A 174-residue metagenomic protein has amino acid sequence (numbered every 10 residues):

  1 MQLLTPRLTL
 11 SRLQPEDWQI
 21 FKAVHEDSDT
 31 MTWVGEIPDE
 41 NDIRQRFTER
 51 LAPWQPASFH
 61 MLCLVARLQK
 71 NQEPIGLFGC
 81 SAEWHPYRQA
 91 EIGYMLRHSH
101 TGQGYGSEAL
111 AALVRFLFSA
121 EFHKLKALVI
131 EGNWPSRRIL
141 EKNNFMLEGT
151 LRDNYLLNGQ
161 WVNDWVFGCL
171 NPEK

Functional and structural regions predicted by a protein language model:
M1-D27, M31, C63-K174: Acyl-donor (CoA/ACP) binding surface of acyl/acetyltransferases
H25, V34, W54-P56: Hydrophobic residues in alpha-helical segments
D29-L51: Conserved GNAT-fold acetyl-CoA-binding loop/helix
L51-V65: A short helix-loop-beta-strand connector motif used in the catalytic cores of GNAT acetyltransferases and, in some
